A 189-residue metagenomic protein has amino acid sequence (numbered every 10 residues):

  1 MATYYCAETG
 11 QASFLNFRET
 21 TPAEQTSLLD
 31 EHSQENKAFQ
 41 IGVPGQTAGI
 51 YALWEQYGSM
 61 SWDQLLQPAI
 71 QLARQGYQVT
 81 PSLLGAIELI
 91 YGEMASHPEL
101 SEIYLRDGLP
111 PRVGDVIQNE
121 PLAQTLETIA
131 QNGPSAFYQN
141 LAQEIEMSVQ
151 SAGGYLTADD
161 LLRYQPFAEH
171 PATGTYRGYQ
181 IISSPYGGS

Functional and structural regions predicted by a protein language model:
M1-Q139, Q143-G187: Noncatalytic scaffold domains of N-terminal-nucleophile
